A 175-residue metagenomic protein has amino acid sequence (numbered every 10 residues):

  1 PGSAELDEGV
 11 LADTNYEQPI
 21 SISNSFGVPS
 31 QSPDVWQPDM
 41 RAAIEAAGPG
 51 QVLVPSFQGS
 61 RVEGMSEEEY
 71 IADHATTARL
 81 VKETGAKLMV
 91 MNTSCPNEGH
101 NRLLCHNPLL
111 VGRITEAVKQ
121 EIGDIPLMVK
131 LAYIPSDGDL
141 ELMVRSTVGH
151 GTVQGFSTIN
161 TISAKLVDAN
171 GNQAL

Functional and structural regions predicted by a protein language model:
P1-E63: N-terminal capping/small domains of soluble enzymes
M65-L175: Alpha/beta enzyme core
